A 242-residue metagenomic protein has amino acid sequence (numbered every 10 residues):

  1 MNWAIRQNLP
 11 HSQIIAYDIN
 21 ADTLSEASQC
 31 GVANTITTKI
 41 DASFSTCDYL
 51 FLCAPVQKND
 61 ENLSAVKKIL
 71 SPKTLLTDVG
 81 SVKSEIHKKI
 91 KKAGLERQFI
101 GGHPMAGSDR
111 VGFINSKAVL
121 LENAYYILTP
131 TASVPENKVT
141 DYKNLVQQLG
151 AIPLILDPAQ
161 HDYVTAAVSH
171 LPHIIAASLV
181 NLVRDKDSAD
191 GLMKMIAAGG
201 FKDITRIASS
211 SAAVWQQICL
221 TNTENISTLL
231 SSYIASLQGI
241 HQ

Functional and structural regions predicted by a protein language model:
M1-S45, Y49: NAD(P)+-binding Rossmann beta1-loop-alpha1 motif at the extreme N-terminus of oxidoreductases
I19-N20, A54-P55, V79-S81: Short beta->alpha hinge that forms the Motif I/post-I loop of the SAM-binding pocket
D22-T23, K58, K83-I86: Conserved short alpha-helix immediately C-terminal to the canonical SAM/SAH-binding motif I of Rossmann-like
A33, C47, K73, N123-A124 (+1 more regions): Short, well-ordered alpha-helix to beta-strand connector turns
I40-L75: Rossmann-like NAD(P)-binding element
N62-I114: Rossmann-like NAD(P)(H) cofactor-binding subdomain of soluble oxidoreductases
L120-I207: Internal alpha-helical scaffold of NAD(P)-dependent oxidoreductase catalytic cores
D190-Q242: Interdomain hinge/lid region at the active-site interface of Rossmann-like NAD(P)-dependent oxidoreductases
